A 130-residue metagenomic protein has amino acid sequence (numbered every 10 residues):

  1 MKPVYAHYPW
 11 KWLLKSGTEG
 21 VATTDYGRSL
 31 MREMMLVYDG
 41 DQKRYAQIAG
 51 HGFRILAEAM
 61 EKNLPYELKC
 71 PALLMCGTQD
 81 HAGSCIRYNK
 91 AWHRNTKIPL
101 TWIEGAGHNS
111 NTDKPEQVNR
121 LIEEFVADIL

Functional and structural regions predicted by a protein language model:
Y5-E67: Conserved alpha/beta-hydrolase catalytic His-Asp/Glu region
H7, E67, R94-N95, D128: Alpha-helix C-cap/termination motif
E33, H51-I55, R87-A91, Q117-E124: Alpha-helical elements of Rossmann-like donor-binding domains used by nucleotide-donor carbohydrate transfer enzymes
K69-A106: Conserved loop-alpha-helix segment in the C-terminal half of the alpha/beta-hydrolase fold that carries the catalytic
T96-L130: Catalytic active-site module of serine/aspartate enzymes centered on a nucleophile-bearing elbow/loop
